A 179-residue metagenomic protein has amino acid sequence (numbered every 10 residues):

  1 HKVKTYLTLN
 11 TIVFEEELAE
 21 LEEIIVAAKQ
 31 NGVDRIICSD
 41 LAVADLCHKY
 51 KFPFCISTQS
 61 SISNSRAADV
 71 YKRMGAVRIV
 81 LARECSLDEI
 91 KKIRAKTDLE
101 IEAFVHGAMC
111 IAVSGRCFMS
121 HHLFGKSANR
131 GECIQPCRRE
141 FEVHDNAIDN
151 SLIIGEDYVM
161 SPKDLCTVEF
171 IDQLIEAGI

Functional and structural regions predicted by a protein language model:
H1-I62, R66, L81-I179: Active-site pocket-lining/capping segments in soluble small-molecule metabolic enzymes
G75, I79-V80: Acidic, glycine-enriched active-site microenvironments
